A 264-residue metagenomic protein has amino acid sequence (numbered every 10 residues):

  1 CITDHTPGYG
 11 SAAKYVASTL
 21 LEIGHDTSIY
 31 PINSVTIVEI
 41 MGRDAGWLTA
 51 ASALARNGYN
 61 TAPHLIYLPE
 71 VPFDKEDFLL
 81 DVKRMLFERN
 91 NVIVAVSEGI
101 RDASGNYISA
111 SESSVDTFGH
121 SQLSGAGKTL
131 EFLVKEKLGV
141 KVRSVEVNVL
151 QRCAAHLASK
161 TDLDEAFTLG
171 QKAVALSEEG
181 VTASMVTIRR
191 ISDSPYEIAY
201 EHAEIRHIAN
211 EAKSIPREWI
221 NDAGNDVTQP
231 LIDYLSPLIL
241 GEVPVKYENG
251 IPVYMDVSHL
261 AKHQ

Functional and structural regions predicted by a protein language model:
I2-A13, L157-A158: Short beta-strand elements at the ligand-binding edges of bilobed clamshell
H5, A62, C153: Glycine-rich, flexible loop/turn motifs
G8-R143: Accessory alpha-helical/coil subdomains and C-terminal extensions that flank or cap enzyme catalytic cores
Y107-Q264: C-terminal non-catalytic interaction/assembly regions of soluble proteins
